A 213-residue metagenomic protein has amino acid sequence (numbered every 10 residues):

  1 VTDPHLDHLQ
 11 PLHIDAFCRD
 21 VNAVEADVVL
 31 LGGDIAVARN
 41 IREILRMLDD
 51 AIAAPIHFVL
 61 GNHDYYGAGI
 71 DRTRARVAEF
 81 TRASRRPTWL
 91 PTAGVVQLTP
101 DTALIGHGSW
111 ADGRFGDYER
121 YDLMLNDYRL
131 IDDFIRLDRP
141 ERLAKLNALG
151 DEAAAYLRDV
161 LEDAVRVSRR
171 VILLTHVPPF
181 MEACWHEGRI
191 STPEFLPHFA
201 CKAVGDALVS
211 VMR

Functional and structural regions predicted by a protein language model:
V1-F58, Y65-T73, D133-L143: N-terminal active-site segment of His-dependent metallophosphoesterases
V1-T2, V29-D34, H57-N62, T88-A93 (+2 more regions): Active-site neighborhood of phospho(di)ester-bond hydrolases with catalytic His/Asp-centered motifs
L6-L9, A36-R42, H63-R74, G94-L98 (+3 more regions): Active-site environment of divalent metal-dependent phosphoester hydrolases
C18-V21, R46, W89, V95-D101 (+2 more regions): Short amphipathic alpha-helices and their capping/turn segments at secondary-structure boundaries
D49-D50, P55-F58, D101, P179-R213: Conserved beta-sheet core of the metallophosphoesterase superfamily
G69-P91: Glycine/small-residue-rich loop that forms an oxyanion/phosphate-binding "nest" at active or ligand-binding sites
A83-P87, D159-R170, D206-R213: A structural motif corresponding to the C-terminal end of an alpha-helix and its immediate exit/capping segment
I105-I172, V177-F195: Active-site-proximal loop/helix segment associated with metal-binding centers of metalloenzymes
